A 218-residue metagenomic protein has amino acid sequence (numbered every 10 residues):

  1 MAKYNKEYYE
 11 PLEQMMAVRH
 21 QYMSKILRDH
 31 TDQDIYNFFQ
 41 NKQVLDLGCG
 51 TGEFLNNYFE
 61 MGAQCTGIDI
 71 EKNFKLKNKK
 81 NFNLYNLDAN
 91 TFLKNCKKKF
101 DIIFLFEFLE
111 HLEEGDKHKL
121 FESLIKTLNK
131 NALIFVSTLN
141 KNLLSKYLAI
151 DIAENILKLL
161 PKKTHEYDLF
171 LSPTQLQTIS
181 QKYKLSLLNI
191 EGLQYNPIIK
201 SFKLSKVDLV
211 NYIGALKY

Functional and structural regions predicted by a protein language model:
M1-C96, I102, F106, H118-F121 (+2 more regions): Conserved N-terminal segment of class I S-adenosyl-L-methionine
Y4-K6, A153-K162: Short glycine/proline- and charge-enriched loop/turn segments that cap or connect secondary-structure elements
C65, I134-F135: A short hydrophobic/small-residue beta-strand
K94, T178-K182, S186-Y218: A C-terminal cap/extension of S-adenosyl-L-methionine-dependent methyltransferases that defines the acceptor-substrate
E107-H111: Short catalytic micro-motifs in class I SAM-dependent methyltransferases
H118-K130: A short glycine-rich, Lys/Arg-flanked "PGG" loop and its adjoining helix->strand segment in the class I
F135-L157: Conserved class I S-adenosyl-L-methionine
K158-Q175: Acceptor-substrate binding/catalytic loop of class I
